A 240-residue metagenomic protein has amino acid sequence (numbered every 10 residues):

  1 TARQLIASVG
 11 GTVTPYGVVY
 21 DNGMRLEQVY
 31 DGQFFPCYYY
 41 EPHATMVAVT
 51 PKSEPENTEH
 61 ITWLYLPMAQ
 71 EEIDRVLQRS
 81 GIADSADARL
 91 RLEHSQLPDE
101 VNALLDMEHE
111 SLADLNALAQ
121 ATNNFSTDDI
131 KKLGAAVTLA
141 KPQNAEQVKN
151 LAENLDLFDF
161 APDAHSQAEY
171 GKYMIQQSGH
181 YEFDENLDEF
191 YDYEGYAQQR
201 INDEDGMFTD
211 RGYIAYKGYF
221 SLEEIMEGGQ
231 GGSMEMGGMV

Functional and structural regions predicted by a protein language model:
T1-M46, E59, P67-E185, E189 (+2 more regions): Mixed-charge (acidic/basic) macromolecular-recognition segments
T45-P55: A short beta-strand micro-motif
E56, Y196-A197: Short, solvent-exposed secondary-structure boundary motifs
S166, A197-Q199: Extended, charge-rich alpha-helical segments
D192, E227-V240: Non-Sec secretion/translocation targeting segments of pathogen effectors
Q198, M207-G229: Disulfide-rich extracellular domains of secreted proteins
